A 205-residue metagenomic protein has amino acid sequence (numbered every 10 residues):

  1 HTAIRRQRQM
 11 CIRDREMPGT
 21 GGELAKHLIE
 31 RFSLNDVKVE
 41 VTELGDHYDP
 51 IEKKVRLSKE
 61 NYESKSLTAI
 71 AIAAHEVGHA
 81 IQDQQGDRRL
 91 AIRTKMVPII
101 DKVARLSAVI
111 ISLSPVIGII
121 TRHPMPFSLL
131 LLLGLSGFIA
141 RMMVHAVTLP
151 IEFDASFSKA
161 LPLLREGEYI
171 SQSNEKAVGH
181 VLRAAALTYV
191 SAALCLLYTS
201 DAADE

Functional and structural regions predicted by a protein language model:
H1-R8, I12, Y198-E205: Single conserved hydrophobic/aromatic residue that forms the stacking wall/gate of nucleotide- or nucleobase-binding
I4, G22, K26, H79 (+3 more regions): Residues within alpha-helical segments
R6-Q9, R13-E16, A146-D154: Transmembrane-cytosolic junction motif
R13-A73, Q82: Peri-catalytic and regulatory segments of divalent metal-dependent proteins
D49-I72, A80-Q172, K176-S200: A Zn2+-metalloprotease active-site environment signal
E76: Walker B catalytic acidic pair
